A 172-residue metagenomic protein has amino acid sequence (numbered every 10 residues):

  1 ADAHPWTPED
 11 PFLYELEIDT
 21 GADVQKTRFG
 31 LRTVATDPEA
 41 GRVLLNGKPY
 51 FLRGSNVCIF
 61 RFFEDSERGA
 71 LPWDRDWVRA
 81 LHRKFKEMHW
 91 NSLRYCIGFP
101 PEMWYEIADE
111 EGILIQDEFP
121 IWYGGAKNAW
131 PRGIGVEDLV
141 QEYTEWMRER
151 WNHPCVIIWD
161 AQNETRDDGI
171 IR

Functional and structural regions predicted by a protein language model:
A1-Y95, F99, I107, E111-I115 (+2 more regions): Secreted/periplasmic carbohydrate-active enzymes, especially glycoside hydrolases
R79-A80, K84, S92-R172: Substrate-binding/catalytic cleft of secreted carbohydrate-active enzymes, primarily glycoside hydrolases
